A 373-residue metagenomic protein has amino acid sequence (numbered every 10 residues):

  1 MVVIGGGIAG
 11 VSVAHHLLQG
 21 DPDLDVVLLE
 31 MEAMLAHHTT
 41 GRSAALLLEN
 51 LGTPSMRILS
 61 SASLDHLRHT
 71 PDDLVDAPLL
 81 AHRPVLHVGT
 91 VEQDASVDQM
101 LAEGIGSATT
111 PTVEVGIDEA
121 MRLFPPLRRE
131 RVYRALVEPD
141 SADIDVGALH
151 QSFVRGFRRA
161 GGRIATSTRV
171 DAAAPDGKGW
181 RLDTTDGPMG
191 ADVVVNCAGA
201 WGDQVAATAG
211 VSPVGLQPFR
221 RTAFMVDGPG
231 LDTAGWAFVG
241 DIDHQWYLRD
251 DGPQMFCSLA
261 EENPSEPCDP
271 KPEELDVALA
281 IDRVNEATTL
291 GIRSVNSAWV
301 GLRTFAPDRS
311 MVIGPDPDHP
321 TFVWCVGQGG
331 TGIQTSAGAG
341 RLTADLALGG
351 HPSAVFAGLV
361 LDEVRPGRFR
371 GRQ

Functional and structural regions predicted by a protein language model:
M1-A9, V27: Beta1/beta-strand and adjacent pyrophosphate-binding region of the FAD-binding site in flavoprotein oxidoreductases
L18-T40: Glycine-rich FAD pyrophosphate-binding loop
A36, P188-G235, P270, A354: Central helical "cap/lid" subdomain
A44-L123, Q245-W246, R283: Dinucleotide-binding Rossmann-like beta1-alpha1 core, especially the glycine-rich loop that anchors the ADP
D76-H87, L101, P111-I117, M121-A160 (+3 more regions): Helix-loop-beta segment of a Rossmann-like dinucleotide-binding subdomain
L136-D192: Helical element adjacent to the flavin cofactor pocket in flavoenzyme catalytic cores
S212-G215, G228-T321: Active-site lid/adjacent beta-loop-alpha segment flanking the redox-cofactor pocket in flavoenzymes
N285-Q373: C-terminal catalytic lobe of FAD-dependent flavoproteins
